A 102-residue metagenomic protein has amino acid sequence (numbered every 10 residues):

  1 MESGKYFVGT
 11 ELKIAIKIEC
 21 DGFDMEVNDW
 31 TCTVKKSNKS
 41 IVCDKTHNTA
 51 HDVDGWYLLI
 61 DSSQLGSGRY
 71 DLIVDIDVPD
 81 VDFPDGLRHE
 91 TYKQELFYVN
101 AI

Functional and structural regions predicted by a protein language model:
M1-I102: Contiguous segments within soluble domain cores/interaction surfaces
